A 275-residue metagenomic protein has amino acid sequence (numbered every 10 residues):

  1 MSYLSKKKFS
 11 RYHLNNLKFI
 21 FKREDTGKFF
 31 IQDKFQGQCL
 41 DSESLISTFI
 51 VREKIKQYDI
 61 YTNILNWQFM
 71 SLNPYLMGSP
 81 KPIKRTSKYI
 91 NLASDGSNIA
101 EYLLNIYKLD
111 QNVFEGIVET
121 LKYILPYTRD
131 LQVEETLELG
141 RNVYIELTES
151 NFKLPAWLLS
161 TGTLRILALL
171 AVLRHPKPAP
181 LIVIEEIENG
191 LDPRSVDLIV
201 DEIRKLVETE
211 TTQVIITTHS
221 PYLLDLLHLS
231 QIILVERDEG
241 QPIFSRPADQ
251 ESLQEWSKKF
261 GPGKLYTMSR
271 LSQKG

Functional and structural regions predicted by a protein language model:
M1, S5, F30, I166-V172 (+1 more regions): Phosphate-binding glycine-rich loops of NTP-binding sites
M1-E119, Y123: Electropositive, glycine-dotted interaction segments that contact anionic polymers or phosphate-rich ligands
F9, N151-L154, P242: Short, mixed charged/polar active-site loops that provide acid/base catalysis or chelate metal/phosphate cofactors
Q68-S71, R129-Q132, I233: Residues embedded in well-ordered beta-strands within globular domains across many folds
E115, E119-R174, L181, I187-R194 (+1 more regions): Conserved ABC ATPase signature
H175-K177, E208: Phosphate-binding P-loop
A179-L181, Q213: Residue-level preference for the first positions of well-ordered beta-strands
L198-G275: C-terminal lobe/lid and adjacent interdomain/linker elements of RecA-like ASCE P-loop ATPase modules
